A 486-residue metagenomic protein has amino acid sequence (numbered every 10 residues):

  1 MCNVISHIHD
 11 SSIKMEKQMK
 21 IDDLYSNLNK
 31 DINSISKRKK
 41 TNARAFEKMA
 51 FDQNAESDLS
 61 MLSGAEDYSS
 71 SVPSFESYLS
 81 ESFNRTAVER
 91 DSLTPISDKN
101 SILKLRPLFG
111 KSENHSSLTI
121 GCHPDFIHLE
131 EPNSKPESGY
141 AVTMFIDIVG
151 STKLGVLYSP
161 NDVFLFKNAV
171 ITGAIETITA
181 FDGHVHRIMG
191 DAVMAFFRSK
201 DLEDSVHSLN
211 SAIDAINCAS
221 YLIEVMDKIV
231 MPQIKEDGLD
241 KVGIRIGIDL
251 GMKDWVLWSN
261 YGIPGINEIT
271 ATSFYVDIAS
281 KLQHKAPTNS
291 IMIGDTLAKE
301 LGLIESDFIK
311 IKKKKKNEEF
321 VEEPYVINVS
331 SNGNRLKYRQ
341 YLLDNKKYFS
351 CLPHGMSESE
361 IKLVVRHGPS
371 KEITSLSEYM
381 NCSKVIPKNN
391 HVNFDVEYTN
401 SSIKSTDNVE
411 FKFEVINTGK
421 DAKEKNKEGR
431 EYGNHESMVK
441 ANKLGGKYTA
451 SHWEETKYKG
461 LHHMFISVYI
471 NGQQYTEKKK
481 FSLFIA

Functional and structural regions predicted by a protein language model:
C2-L118, T288-A486: Intrinsically disordered, glycine/charged-rich C-terminal tails and inter-domain linkers that flank nucleotidyl cyclase
S12, S26, N33-K37, K200-L202 (+1 more regions): Catalytic beta-strand-to-alpha-helix segment of the class III nucleotidyl cyclase homology domain
K111-E137: Acidic, polar low-complexity linker/tail segments
E130-N217: Catalytic NTP-binding/metal-coordinating core of nucleotidyl cyclase/transferase enzymes
P136-S138, I188, L239-G243, T270 (+1 more regions): A generic fold-level signal
M144, I244-I246, F394, M464: Hydrophobic residues positioned within well-ordered beta-strands of beta-sheet architectures
K153-F164, A212, E268-T272, Y448 (+2 more regions): Short, charged/polar micro-motifs that form catalytic or ligand-binding hotspots
